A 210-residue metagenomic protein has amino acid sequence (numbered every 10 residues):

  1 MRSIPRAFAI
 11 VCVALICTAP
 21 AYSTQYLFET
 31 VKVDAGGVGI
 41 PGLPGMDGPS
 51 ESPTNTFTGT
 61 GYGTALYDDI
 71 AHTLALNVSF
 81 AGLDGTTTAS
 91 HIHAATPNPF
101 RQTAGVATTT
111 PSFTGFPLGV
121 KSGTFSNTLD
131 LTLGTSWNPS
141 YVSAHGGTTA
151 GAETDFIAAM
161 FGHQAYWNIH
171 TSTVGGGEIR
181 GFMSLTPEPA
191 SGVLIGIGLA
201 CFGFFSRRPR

Functional and structural regions predicted by a protein language model:
M1-A9, P189-A190: Bacterial N-terminal signal peptides that target proteins for export
A9-C17: Bacterial N-terminal signal peptides
I10, G115, S206-R207: Generic detector of N-terminal low-structure segments
A19, T88, A190: Residue-level signal for beta-strand positions within conserved beta-sheet cores that form or flank
A19-S23, R207: Bacterial Sec-dependent signal peptides at the C-terminal "C-region" and cleavage site
Y22-S90, A94-L185: Metal-centered catalytic cores of metalloenzymes
E188-S206: A short, hydrophobic C-terminal helix/tail in secreted or cell-surface proteins
